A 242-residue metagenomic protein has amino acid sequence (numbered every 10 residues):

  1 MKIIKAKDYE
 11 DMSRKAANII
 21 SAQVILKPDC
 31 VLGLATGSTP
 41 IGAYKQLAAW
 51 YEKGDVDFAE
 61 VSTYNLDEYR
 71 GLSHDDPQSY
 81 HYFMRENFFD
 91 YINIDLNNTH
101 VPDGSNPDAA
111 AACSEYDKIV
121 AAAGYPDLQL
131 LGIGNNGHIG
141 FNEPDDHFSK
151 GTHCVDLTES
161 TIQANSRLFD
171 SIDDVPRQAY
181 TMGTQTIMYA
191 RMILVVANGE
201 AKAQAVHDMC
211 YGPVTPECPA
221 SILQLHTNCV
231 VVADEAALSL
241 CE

Functional and structural regions predicted by a protein language model:
M1-L32: N-terminal glycine-/serine-/threonine-rich phosphate-binding loop
I4, L72-Q78, Y82-E86, D90-E242: Conserved phosphate- and dinucleotide-binding cores of soluble alpha/beta proteins, encompassing both enzyme active
R14, I41-K45, Q204: Alpha-helical elements of the RecA-like P-loop NTPase motor core of helicases
A17-I25, A48, E52, R85-F89 (+1 more regions): Generic structural signal for well-ordered alpha-helical scaffold segments
L26-E52: Glycine-rich N-terminal segment of FAD-binding domains in flavoprotein oxidoreductases, spanning the beta-loop-helix
L34, T63-N65, V195, V231: Structural beta-sheet core signal
V56-S62: A glycine-rich helix N-cap at a beta->alpha junction
